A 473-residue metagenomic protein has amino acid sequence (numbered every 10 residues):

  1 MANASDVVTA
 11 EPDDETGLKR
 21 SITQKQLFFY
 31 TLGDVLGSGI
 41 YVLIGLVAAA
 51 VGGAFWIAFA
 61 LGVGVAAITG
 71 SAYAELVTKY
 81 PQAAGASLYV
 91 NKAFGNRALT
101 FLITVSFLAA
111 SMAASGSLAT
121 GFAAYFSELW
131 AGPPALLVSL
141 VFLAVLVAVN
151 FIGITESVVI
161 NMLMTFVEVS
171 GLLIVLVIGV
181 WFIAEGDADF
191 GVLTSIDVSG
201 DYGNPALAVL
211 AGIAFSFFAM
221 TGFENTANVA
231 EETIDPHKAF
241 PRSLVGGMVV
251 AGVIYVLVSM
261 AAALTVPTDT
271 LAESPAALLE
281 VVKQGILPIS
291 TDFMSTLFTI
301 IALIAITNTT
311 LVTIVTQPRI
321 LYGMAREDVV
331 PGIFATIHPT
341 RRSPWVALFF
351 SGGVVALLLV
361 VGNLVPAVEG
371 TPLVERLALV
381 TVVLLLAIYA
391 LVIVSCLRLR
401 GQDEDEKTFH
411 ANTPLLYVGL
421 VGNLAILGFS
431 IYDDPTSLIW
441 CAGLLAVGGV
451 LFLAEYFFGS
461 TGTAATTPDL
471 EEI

Functional and structural regions predicted by a protein language model:
M1-G45, A49-A54, A67-S71, A83 (+3 more regions): Membrane-interface "cap" regions at the ends of multi-pass membrane proteins
N3, V7-L18, W56, W130-P134 (+2 more regions): Helix-loop-helix junctions that connect adjacent transmembrane segments in multi-pass membrane transporters
K19, L32, V42-A135, G247-V250 (+2 more regions): Extracellular loop-to-transmembrane helix junctions
Q82, S106-G121, F217-T233, D292-G332 (+1 more regions): Membrane-helix boundary/coupling elements in multi-pass transport proteins
L88-N96, S127-L129, D197-S199, S243-I314 (+1 more regions): TM-loop-TM module centered on a large, flexible mid-protein loop between adjacent transmembrane helices in multi-pass
A123-F126, A135-F190, L244-M248, V382-A387 (+3 more regions): Membrane-interface loop-to-helix entry segments
I160, M164, F334-R342, L386-S437: C-terminal membrane-solvent junction of multi-pass transporters and transport-like membrane proteins
V380-L385, A411-I473: A generic transmembrane alpha-helix motif of multi-pass inner-membrane proteins
